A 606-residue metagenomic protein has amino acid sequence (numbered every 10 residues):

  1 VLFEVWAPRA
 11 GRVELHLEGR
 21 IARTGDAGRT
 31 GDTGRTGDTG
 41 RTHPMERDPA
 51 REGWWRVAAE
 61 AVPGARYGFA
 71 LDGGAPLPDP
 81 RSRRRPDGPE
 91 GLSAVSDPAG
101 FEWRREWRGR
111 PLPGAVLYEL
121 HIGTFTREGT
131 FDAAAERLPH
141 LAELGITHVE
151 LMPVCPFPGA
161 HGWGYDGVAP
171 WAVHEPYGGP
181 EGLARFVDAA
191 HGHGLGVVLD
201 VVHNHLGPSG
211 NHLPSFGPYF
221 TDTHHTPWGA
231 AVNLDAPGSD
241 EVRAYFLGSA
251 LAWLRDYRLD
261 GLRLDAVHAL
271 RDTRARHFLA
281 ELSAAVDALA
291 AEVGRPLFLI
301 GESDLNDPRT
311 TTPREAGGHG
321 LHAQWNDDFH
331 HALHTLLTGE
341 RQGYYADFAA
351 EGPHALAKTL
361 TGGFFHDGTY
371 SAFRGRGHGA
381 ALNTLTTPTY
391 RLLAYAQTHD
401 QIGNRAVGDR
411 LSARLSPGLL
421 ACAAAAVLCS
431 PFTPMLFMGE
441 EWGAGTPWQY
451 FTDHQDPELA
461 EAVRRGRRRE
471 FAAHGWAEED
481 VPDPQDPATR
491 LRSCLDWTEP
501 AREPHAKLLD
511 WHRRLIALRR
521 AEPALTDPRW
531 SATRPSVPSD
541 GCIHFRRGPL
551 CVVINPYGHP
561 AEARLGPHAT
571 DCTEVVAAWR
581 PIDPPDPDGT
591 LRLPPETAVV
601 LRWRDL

Functional and structural regions predicted by a protein language model:
V1-Y118, R127, F131-T147, V407-D409 (+3 more regions): Carbohydrate-interacting/catalytic domains
W107-L112, H121-E292, F298, T310: Substrate-binding/active-site clefts of carbohydrate-active enzymes
W107-P113, P158, L385-P388, A396 (+1 more regions): Short glycine/proline-enriched loop/turn "hinge" motifs that connect secondary-structure elements and lie
T126, F157-A160, H205-S209, L270-T273 (+5 more regions): Short catalytic/ligand-binding loop motif for oxyanion handling, primarily in non-cytosolic enzymes, centered on
T147-H148, G194-G196, D260-G261, P296-F298 (+4 more regions): Beta-sheet entry/capping signal
E150-P153, G261-D265, I300-E302, A394-Q397 (+2 more regions): Short beta-strand segments
S283-G475: Conserved alpha/beta catalytic core and glycan-binding cleft of carbohydrate-active enzymes
